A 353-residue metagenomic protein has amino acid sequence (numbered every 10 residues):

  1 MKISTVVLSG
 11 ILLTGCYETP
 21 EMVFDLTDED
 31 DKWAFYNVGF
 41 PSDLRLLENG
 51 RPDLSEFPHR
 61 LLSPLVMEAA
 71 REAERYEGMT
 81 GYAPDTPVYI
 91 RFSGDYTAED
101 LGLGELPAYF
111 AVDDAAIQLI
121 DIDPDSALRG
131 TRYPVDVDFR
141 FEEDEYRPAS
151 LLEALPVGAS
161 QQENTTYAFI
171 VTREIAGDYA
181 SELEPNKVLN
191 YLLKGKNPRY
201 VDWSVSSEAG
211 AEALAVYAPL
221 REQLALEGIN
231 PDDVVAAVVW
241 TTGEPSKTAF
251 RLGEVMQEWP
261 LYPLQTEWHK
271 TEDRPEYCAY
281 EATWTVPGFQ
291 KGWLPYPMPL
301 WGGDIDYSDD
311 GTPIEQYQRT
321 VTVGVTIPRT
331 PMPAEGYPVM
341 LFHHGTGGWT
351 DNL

Functional and structural regions predicted by a protein language model:
M1-S9: Sec-dependent signal peptide recognition, specifically the positively charged N-region followed immediately by
S9-C16: Hydrophobic h-region of N-terminal signal peptides that target proteins for export in Gram-negative bacteria
Y17-Y296: Acidic, low-complexity Ser/Thr/Gly/Pro-rich repeat segments typical of extracellular/periplasmic and surface-exposed
R129, A209-V216, G324-I327, F342 (+1 more regions): Unusually extended, aromatic-enriched hydrophobic runs near protein termini
I170, G177, E184, T326-L353: Short, surface-exposed "cap/lid" segments of acyl-processing enzymes
W268-G336: N-terminal cap/lid segment of alpha/beta-hydrolase-fold proteins
